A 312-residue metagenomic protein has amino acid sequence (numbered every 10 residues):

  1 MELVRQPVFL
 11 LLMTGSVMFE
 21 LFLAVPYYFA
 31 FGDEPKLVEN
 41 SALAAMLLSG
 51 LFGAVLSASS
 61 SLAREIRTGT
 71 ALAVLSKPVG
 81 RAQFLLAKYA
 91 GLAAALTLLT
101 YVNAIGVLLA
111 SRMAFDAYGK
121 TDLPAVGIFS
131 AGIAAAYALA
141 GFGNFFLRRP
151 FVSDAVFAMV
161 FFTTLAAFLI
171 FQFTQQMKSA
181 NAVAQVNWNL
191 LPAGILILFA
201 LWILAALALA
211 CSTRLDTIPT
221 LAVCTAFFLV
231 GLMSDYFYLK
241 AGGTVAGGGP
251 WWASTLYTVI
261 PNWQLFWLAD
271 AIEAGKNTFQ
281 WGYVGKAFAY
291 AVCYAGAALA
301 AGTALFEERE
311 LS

Functional and structural regions predicted by a protein language model:
M1-L10: Aromatic- and glycine-rich beta-strand/loop motifs that create alpha-glucan
L12-M18, A155-T164, P219-G231: Central hydrophobic cores of alpha-helical transmembrane segments in multi-pass integral membrane proteins
V17-S61, L85-L209, T213-R214, L239-K240 (+2 more regions): Secretory targeting signals
L51-A58, A71, L207, A226 (+2 more regions): Hydrophobic/aromatic residues in alpha-helical transmembrane segments
S60-A93, F306: Helix-loop-helix units of permease transmembrane domains in multi-pass membrane transporters, especially ABC
P219, E307-S312: Short cytosolic juxtamembrane segments of multi-pass membrane proteins
K240-L268: Juxtamembrane non-transmembrane "cap" segments at the membrane-aqueous interface of multi-pass membrane proteins
T258-Y290: Membrane-interfacial helix-loop-helix junctions in multi-pass membrane proteins
